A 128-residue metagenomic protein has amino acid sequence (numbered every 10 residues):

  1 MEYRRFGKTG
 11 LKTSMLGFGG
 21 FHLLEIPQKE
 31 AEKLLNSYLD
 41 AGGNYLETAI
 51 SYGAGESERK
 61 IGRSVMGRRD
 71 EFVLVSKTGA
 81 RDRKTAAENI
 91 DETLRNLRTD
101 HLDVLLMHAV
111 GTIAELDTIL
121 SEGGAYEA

Functional and structural regions predicted by a protein language model:
M1-E71: N-terminal binding-site loop/beta-alpha segment at the start of enzyme catalytic domains that lines or forms
F21, A49-S51, K77-R81, M107-V110: Active-site beta-loop-alpha junctions enriched in small/polar residues
I26-K29, R81-A128: Glycine/proline-rich, positively charged, aromatic-decorated active-site loop/lid region on the catalytic face
L34, D40-A41, K60, G67 (+4 more regions): Short alpha-helical scaffold segments that flank and stabilize functional sites
